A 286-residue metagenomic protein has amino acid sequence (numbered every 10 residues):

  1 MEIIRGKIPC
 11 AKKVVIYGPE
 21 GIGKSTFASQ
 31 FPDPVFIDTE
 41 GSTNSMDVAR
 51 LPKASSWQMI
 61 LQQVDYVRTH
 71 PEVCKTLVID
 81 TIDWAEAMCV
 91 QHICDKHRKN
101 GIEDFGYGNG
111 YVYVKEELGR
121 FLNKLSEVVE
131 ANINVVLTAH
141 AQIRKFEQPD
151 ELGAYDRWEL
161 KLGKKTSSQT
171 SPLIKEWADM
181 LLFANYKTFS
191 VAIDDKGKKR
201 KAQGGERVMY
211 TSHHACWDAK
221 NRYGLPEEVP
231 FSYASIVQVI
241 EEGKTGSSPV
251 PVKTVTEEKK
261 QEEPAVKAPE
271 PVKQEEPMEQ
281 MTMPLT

Functional and structural regions predicted by a protein language model:
M1-T76: Basic, amphipathic N-terminal segments that precede the first structured/catalytic domain
I3-K13, I22, F31, V35 (+2 more regions): Interfaces that engage single-stranded nucleic acids at replication/repair/recombination sites
G6, T26-A28, E127-V128, S171-K175 (+1 more regions): A general structural signal for short secondary-structure junctions and capping/turn motifs
P34-F36, V135, L181-F183: Short, well-ordered beta-strand core segments
T81: Walker B catalytic acidic pair
W84-Q169: P-loop NTPase motor core
A139, F146-P230: Phosphate-binding/switch region of NTP-binding enzymes
